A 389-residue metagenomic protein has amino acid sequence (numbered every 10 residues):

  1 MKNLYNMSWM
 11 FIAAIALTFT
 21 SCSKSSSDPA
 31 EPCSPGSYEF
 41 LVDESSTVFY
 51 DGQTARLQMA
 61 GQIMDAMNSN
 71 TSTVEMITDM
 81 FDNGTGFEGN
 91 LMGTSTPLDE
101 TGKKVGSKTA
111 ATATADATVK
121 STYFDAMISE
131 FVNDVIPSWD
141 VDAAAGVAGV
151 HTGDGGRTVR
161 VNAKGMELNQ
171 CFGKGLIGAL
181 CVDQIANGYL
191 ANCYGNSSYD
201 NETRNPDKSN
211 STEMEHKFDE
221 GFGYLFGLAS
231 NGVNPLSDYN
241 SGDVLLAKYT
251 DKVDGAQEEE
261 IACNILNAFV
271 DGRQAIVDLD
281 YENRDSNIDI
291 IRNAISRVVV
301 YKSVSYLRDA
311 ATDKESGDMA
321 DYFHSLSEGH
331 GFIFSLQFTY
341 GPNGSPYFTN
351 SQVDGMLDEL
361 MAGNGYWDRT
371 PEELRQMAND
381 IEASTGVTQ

Functional and structural regions predicted by a protein language model:
M1-F11: Bacterial N-terminal signal peptides that target proteins for export
T18-S21: C-terminal motif of bacterial Sec signal peptides marking the signal peptidase cleavage site
S23-S26: Bacterial signal peptide processing site
D28-Q389: Mature extracytoplasmic or organellar-lumen-exposed domains after removal of signal/transit peptides
